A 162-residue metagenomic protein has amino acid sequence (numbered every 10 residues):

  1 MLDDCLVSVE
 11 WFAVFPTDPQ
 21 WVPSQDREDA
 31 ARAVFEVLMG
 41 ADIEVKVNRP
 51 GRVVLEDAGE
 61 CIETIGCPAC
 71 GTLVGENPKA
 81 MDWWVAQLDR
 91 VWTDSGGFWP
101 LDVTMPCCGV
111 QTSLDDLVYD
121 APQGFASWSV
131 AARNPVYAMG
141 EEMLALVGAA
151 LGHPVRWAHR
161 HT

Functional and structural regions predicted by a protein language model:
M1-I65: N-terminal alpha-helical interaction blocks
M1-L6, D116-G124: Short, flexible, solvent-exposed loop/turn segments with mixed acidic/basic and small polar residues
C67-C70, M105-C108: Short cysteine-rich clusters marking metal-coordination/redox-active sites
P68-V85, T93-G96: Charged linear interaction tracts used for macromolecular binding and regulation
G75-N77, L114-V118: Short, non-ligating residues that shape and space the ligands of small metal-coordination modules and catalytic
V85-V103, D120-A121: Short linker/helix segments within small regulatory modules
V103-T104, S113: Aromatic/basic-lined ligand-recognition segments that form π-stacking hydrophobic pockets flanked by Lys/Arg to engage
P122-T162: Long, contiguous alpha-helical scaffold regions
